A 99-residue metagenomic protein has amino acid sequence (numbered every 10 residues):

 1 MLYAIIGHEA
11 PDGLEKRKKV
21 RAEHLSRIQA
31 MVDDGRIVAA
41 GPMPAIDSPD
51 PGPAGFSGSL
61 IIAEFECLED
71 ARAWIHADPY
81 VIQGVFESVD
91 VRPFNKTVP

Functional and structural regions predicted by a protein language model:
M1-P99: Conserved, structured core segments of small domains
